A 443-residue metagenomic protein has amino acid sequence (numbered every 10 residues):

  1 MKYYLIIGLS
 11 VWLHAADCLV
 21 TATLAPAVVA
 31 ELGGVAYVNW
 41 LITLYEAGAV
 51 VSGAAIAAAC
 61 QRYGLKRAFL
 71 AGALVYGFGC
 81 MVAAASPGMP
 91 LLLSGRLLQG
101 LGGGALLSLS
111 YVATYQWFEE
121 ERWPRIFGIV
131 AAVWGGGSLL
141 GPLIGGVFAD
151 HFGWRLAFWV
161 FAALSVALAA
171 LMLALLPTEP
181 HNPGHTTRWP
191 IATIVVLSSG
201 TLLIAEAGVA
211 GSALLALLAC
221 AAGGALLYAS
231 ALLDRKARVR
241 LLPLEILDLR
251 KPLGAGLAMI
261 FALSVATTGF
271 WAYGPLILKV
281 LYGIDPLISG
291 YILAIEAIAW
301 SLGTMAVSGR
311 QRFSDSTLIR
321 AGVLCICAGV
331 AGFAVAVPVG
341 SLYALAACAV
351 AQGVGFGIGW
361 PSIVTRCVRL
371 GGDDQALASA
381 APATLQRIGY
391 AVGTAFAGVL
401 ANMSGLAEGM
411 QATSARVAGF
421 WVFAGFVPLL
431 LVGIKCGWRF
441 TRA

Functional and structural regions predicted by a protein language model:
K2-D17, T21-T23, L32-A36, I42-L44 (+8 more regions): 12-transmembrane solute porter fold
L5-G8, L74, A192-S199, L324: Alpha-helical transmembrane segments
C18, A22, P26, F78-A84 (+4 more regions): Membrane-embedded alpha-helical segments in integral membrane proteins
A22, S108, I129, W134-G146 (+3 more regions): Glycine/proline-centered helix-kink
A25-V28, A113-T114, F148, L176 (+6 more regions): Hydrophobic alpha-helical interface/terminus motif in multipass membrane transporters
C60-R188: Helix-loop-helix hairpins in multi-pass membrane proteins, especially solute transporters
V82, A170-L175, S199, I204 (+5 more regions): Residue-level signal for alpha-helical transmembrane segments in multi-pass membrane proteins
D150-A258: Hydrophobic transmembrane-helix bundles of small-molecule transporters
